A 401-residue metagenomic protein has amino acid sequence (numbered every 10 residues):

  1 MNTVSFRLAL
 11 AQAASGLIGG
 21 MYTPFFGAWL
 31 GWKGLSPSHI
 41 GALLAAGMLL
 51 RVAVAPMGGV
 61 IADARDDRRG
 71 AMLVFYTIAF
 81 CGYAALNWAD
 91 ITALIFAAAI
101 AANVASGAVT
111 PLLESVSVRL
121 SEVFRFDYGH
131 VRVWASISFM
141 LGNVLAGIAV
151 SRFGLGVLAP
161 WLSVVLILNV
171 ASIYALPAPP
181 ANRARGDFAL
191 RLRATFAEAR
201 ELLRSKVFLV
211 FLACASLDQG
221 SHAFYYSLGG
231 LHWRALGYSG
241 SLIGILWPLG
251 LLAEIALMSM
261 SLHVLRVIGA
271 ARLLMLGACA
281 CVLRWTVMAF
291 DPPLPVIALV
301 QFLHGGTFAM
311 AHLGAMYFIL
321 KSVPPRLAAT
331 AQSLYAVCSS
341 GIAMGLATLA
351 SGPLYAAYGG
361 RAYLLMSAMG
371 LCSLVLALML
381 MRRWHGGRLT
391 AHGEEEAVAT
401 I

Functional and structural regions predicted by a protein language model:
M1-M48, V207-L246: Helix-loop boundary and gating motifs at the non-cytosolic
M1-N2, L176-L212, E396-A397: Juxtamembrane intracellular "pre-TM" segments in multi-pass secondary transporters
N2-S5, L86-A99, A289-V300: Helix-loop junctions at membrane interfaces in 12-TM secondary transporters
F26, G107-E122, M310-P324: Intracellular juxtamembrane helix-capping segments at the cytosolic ends of symmetry-related transmembrane helices
A53-D67, V150-S151, A256-A270, Y355: Helix-to-loop junctions at the C-terminal end of transmembrane segments in multipass secondary transporters
G70-A84, S163, R272-V287: Structural signature of the two symmetry-related core transmembrane helices
A99-A135: Cytoplasmic helix-loop-helix junction between adjacent transmembrane helices in 12-TM secondary transporters
V157-A175, A362-L380: Symmetry-related core transmembrane helices of the 12-TM Major Facilitator Superfamily/SLC fold
